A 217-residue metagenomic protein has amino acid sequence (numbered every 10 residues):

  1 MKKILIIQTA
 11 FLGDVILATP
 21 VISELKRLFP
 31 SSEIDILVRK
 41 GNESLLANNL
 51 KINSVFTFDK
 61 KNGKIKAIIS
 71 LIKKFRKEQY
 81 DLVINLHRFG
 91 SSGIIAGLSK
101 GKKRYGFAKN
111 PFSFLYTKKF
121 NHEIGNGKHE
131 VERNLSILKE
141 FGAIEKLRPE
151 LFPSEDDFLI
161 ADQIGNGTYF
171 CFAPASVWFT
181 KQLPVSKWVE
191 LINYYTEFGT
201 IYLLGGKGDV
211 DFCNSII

Functional and structural regions predicted by a protein language model:
M1-I217: Catalytic machinery of carbohydrate-active enzymes, primarily nucleotide-sugar-dependent glycosyltransferases
